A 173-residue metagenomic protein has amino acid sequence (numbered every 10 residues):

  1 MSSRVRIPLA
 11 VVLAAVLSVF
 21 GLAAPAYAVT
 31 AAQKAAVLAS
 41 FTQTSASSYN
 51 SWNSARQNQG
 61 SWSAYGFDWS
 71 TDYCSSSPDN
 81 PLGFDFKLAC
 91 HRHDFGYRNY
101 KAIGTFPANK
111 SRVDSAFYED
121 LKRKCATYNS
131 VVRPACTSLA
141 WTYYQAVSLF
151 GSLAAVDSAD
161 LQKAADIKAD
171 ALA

Functional and structural regions predicted by a protein language model:
S2-L9, G21-A173: Extended terminal accessory/targeting regions
A10-S18: Hydrophobic helical h-region of N-terminal Sec-dependent signal peptides in bacterial secretory/periplasmic proteins
